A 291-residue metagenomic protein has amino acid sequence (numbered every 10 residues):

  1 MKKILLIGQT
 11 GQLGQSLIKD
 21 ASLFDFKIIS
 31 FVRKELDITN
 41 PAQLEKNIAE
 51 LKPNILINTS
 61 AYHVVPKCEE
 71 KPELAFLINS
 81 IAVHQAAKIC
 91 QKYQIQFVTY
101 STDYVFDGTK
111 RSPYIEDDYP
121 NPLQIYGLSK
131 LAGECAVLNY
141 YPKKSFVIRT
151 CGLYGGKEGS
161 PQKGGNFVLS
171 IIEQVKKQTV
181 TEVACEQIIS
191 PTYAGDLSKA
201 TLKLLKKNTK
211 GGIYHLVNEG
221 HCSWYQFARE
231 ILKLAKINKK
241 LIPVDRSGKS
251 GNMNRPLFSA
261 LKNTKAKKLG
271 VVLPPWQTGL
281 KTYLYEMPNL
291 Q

Functional and structural regions predicted by a protein language model:
K2-A21: N-terminal Rossmann NAD(P)H-binding glycine-rich loop of SDR-like oxidoreductase domains
S16, A184, A200-T201, K207-G251 (+3 more regions): Mid/C-terminal beta-alpha module of Rossmann-like enzyme folds, strongest in SDR-family dehydrogenases/epimerases
P41-I78, Q91: NAD(P)H-binding glycine-rich loop region in Rossmannoid oxidoreductase-like domains and their noncatalytic homologs
Y62-V65, E70, T102-L123: Active-site "gating" loop of Rossmann-like NAD(P)-dependent oxidoreductase/epimerase domains
E70-V98, L131: NAD(P)-cofactor binding segment of oxidoreductase domains
N121-F146: Active-site Tyr-X1-5-Lys
L138-I188, D196: NAD(P)-dependent short-chain dehydrogenase/reductase
L257-Q291: C-terminal amphipathic/interface module of NAD(P)-dependent oxidoreductases and related NAD-binding regulators
